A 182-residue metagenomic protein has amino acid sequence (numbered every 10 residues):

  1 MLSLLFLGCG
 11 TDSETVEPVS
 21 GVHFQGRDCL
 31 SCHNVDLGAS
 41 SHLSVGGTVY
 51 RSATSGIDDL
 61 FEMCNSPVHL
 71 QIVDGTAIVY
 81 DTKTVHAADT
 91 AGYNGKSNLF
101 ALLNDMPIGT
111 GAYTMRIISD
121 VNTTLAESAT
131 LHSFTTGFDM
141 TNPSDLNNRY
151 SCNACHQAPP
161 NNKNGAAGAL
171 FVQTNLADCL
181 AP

Functional and structural regions predicted by a protein language model:
M1-F6: Bacterial N-terminal signal peptides
L7-N65, A77-P182: Sequence context surrounding c-type heme c attachment/ligation sites in exported
L70-D74: Conserved aromatic beta-strand anchor motif in extracellular beta-sandwich/beta-rich domains
